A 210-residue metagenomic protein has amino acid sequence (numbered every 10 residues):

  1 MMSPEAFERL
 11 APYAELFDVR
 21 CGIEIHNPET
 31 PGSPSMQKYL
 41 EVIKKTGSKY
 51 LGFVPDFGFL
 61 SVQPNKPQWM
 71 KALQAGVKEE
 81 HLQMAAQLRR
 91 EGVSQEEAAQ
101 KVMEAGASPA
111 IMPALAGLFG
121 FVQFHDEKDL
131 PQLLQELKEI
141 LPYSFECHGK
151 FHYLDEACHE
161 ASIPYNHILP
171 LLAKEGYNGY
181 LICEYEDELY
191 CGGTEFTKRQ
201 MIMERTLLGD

Functional and structural regions predicted by a protein language model:
M1-H26, G32-S33, K49-Y50, L130-D210: C-terminal or late-domain output modules
M1-K101: Active-site acidic/histidine proton-transfer and metal-coordination neighborhood in alpha/beta enzyme cores
P64-E184: Glycoside hydrolase catalytic-domain groove-lining segments
